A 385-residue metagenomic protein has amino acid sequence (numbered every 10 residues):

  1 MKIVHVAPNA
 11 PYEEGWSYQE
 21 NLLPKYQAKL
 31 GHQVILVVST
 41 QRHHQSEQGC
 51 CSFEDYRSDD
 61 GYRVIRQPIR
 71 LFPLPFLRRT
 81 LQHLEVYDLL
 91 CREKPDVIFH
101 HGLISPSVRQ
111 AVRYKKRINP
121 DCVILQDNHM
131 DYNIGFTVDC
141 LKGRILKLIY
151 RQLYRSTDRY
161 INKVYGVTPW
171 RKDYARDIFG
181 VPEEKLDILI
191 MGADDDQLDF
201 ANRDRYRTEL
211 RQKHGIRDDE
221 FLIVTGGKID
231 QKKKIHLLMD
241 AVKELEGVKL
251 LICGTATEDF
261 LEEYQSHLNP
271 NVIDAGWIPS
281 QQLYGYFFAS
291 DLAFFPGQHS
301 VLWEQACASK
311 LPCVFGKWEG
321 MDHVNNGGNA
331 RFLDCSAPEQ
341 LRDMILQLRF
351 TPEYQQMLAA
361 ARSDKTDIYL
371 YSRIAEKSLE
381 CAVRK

Functional and structural regions predicted by a protein language model:
M1-S52, Y56, D60-Y62, D240-K243 (+1 more regions): N-terminal subdomain of nucleotide-sugar transferases
V4, Y165, R217-K233, M239-V242: Conserved donor-binding/catalytic core segment of Leloir-type glycosyltransferases
R113, R117, Y132, R144-V164: Membrane-proximal helix-turn-helix segments that form the acceptor-binding/catalytic region of lipid-linked
W170, G192: Carbohydrate-associated surface elements
A193, G226-D230, K249-E262: Glycosyltransferase donor-sugar binding loop
L261-Q282: Nucleotide-activated donor-binding/catalytic signature segment of Leloir-type glycosyltransferases, i.e., the conserved
F288-Q298, L311-P312: Acidic donor-binding loop of glycosyltransferase active sites
P352-A382: A charged, aromatic-enriched C-terminal amphipathic alpha-helix characteristic of glycosyltransferases across folds
